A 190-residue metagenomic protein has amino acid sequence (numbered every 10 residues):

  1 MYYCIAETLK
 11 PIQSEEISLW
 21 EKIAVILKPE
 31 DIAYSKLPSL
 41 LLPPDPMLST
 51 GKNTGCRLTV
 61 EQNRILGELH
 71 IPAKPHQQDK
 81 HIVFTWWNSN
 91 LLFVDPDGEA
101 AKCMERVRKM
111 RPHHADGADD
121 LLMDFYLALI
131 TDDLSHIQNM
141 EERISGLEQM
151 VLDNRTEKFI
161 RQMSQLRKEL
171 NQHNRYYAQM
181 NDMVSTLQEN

Functional and structural regions predicted by a protein language model:
M1-E189: Peripheral, non-transmembrane regulatory/ligand-interaction domains of membrane transport proteins
